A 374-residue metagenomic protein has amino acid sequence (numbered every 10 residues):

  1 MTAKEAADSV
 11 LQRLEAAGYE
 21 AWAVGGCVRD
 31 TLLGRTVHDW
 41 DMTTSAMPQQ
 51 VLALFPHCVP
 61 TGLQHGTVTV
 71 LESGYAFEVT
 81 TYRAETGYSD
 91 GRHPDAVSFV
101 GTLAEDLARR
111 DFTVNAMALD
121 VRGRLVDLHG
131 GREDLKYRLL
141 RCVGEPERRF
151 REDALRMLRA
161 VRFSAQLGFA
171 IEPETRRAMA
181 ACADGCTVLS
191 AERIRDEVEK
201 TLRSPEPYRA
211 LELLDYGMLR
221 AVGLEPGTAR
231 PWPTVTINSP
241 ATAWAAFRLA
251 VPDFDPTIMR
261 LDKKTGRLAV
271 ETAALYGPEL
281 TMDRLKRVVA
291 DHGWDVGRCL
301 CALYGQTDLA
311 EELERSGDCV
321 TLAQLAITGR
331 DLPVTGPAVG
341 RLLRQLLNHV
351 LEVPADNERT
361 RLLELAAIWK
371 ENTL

Functional and structural regions predicted by a protein language model:
M1-L374: Catalytic cores of the polymerase beta-like nucleotidyltransferase superfamily and closely associated nucleotide
